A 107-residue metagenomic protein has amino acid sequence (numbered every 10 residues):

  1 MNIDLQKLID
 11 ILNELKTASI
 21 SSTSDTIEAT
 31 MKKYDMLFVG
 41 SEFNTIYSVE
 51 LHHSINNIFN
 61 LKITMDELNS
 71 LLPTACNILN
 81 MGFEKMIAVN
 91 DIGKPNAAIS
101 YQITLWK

Functional and structural regions predicted by a protein language model:
M1, I78-K107: C-terminal engagement modules used by replication, chromatin/transcription, nuclear envelope/ESCRT, and ubiquitin
M1-V49, H53-I58, S70-N77: Positively charged, polyanion-binding regions of nucleic-acid-associated proteins
